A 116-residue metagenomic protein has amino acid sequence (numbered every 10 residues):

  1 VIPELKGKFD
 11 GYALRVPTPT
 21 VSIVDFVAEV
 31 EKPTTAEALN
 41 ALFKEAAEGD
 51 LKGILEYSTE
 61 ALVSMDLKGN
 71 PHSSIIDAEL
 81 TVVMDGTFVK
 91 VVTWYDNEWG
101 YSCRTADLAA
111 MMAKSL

Functional and structural regions predicted by a protein language model:
V1-V89, L116: C-terminal substrate-binding/catalytic lobe of Rossmann-fold NAD(P)-dependent oxidoreductases
R15-P19, W94-Y101: Glycine-rich phosphate/pyrophosphate-binding beta-alpha loops
C103-L116: Internal hydrophobic alpha-helix adjacent to the cofactor/substrate pocket in enzyme cavities
